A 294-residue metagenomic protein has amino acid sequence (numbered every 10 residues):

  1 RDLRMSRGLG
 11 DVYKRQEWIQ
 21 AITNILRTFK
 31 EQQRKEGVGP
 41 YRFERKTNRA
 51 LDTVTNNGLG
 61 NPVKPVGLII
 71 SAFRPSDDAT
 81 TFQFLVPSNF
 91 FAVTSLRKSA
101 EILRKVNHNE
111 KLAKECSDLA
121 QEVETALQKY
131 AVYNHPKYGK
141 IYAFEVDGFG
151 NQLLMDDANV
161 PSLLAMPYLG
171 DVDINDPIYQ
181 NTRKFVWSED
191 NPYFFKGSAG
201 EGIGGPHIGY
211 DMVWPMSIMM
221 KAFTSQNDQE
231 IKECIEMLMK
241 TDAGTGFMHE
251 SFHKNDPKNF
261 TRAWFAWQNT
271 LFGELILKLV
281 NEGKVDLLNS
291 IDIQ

Functional and structural regions predicted by a protein language model:
R1-Y13: Single conserved hydrophobic/aromatic residue that forms the stacking wall/gate of nucleotide- or nucleobase-binding
R7, Q16, Q20, K30-T47 (+2 more regions): Helix-terminus loop motifs that line ligand-binding clefts
D11-T23, G37-V38, L103-D118, G170-K184 (+2 more regions): Structural helix-adjacent loops and short alpha-helical linkers that scaffold large soluble proteins
L26-V93, V106, A113-W214: Extended ligand-binding clefts on enzyme/binding-domain cores
V93, R97-A100, A113, A120 (+2 more regions): Heptad-repeat amphipathic alpha-helical coiled-coil interaction surface used for oligomerization/assembly
L153-N175, Y210-Q294: C-terminal capping/lid segments that line or modulate ligand- or cofactor-binding pockets
